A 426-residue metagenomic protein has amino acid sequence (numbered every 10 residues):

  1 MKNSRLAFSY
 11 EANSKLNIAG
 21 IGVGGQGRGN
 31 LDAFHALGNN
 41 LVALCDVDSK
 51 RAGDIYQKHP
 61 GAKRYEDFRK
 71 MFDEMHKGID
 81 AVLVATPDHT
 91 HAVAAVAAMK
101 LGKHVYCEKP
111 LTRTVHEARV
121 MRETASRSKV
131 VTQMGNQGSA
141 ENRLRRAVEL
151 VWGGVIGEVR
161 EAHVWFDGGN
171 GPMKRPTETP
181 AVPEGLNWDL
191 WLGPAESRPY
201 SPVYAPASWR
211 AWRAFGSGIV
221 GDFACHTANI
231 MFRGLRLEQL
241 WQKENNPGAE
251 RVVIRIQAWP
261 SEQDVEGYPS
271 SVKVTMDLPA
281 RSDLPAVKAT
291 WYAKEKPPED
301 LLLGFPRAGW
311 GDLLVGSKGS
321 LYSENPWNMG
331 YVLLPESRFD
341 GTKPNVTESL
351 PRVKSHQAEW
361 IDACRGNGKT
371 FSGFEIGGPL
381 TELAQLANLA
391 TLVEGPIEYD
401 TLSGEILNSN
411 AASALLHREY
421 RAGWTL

Functional and structural regions predicted by a protein language model:
M1-H59, G138-E141, M231: N-terminal Rossmann-like dinucleotide-binding module
G20, V84, C107, T132-M134 (+1 more regions): Hydrophobic residues in well-ordered beta-strands that form the structural core
G22, V155-P172, N187-P199, E250-E262 (+2 more regions): NAD(P)-dependent dehydrogenases' Rossmann-like dinucleotide-binding region
G29, F215-E244, P269-K273, A280-S282 (+2 more regions): C-terminal helical cap and adjacent loop that interface with cofactors, partners, or active-site loops
G29-L31, G135-R143, F166-K243, I376-L380: Mid-domain beta-loop-alpha active-site segment that forms a flexible, acidic cofactor/metal-binding surface
A62-V120: Beta-loop-alpha module in the N-terminal Rossmann-like domain of NAD(P)-dependent dehydrogenases, especially those
H104-Y106, T112-G185: A contiguous active-site-proximal alpha/beta segment in oxidoreductase catalytic domains
E141-H163, T177, G221-P260, S282 (+2 more regions): Oxidoreductase and adenylate-handling cofactor-binding alpha/beta cores
